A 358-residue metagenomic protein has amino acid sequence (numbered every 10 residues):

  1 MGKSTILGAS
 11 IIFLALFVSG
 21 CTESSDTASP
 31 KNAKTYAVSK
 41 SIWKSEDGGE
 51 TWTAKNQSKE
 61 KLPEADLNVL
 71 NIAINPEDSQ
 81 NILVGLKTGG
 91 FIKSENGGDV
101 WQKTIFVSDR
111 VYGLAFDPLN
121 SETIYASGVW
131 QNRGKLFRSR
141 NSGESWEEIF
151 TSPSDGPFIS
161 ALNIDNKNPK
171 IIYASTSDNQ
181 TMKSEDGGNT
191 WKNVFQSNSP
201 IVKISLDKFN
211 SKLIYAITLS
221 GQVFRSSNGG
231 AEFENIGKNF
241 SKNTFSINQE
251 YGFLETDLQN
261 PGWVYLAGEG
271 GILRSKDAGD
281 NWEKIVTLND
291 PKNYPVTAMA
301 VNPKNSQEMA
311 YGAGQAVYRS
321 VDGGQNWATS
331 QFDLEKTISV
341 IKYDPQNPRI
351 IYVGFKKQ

Functional and structural regions predicted by a protein language model:
G2-Q358: Extracellular glycan-interacting surfaces
